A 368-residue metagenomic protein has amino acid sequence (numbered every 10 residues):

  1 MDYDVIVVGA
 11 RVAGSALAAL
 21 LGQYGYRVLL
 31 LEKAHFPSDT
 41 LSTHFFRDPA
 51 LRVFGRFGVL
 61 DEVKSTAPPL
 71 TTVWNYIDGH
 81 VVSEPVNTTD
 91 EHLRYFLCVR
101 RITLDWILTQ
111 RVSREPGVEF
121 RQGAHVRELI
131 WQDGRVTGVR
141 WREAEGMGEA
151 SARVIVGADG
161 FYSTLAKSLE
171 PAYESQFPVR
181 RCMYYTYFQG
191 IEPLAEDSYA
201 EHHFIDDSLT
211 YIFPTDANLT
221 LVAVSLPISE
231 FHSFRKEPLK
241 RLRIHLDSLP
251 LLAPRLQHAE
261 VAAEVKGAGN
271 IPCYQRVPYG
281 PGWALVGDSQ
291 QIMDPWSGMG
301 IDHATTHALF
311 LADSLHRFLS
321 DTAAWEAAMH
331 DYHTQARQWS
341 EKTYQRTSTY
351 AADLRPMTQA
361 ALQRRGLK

Functional and structural regions predicted by a protein language model:
M1-A13: Beta1/beta-strand and adjacent pyrophosphate-binding region of the FAD-binding site in flavoprotein oxidoreductases
V8, G22-S42: Glycine-rich FAD pyrophosphate-binding loop
R11-V12, F36-P37, T103: Residue-level detector of alpha-helix initiation sites
H35-G55: Conserved N-terminal glycine-rich FAD pyrophosphate-binding loop of Rossmann-like flavoproteins
R56-D105: A conserved beta-strand/loop capping segment in the N-terminal third of enzymes that catalyze redox or closely related
R111-L251: Predominantly flavin-linked oxidoreductase catalytic cores and closely associated redox partners
E230-S314, S320, E326: FAD/FMN-dependent oxidoreductases across multiple families
D313-K368: C-terminal helical "tail/cap" subdomain of flavin- and related membrane-associated enzymes
